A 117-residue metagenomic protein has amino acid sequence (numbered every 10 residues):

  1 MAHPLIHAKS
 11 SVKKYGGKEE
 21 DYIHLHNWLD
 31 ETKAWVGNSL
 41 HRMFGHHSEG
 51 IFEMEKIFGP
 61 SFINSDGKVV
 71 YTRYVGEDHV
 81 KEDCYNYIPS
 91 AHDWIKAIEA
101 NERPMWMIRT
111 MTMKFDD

Functional and structural regions predicted by a protein language model:
M1-D117: N-terminal membrane-targeting hydrophobic helices
